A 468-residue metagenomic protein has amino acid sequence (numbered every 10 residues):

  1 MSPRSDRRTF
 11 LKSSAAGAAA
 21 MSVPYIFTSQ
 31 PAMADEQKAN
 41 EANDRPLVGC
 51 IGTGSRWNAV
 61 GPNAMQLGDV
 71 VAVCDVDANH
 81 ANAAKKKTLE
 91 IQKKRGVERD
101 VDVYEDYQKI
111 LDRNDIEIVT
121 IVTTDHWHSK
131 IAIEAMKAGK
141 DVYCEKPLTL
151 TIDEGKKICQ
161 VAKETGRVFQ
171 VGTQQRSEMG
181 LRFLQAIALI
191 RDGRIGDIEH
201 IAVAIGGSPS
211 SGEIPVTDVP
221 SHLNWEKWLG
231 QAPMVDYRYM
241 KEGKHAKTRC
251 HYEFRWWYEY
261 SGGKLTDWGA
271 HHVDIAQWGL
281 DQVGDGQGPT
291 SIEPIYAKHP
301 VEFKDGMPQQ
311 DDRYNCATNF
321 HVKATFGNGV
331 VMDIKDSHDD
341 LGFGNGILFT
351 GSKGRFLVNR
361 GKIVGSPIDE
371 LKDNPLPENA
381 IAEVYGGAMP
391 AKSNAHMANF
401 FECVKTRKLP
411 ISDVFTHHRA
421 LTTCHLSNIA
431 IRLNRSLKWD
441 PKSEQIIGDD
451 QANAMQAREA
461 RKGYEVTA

Functional and structural regions predicted by a protein language model:
M1-A18: N-terminal secretory signal peptides and thylakoid transit peptides that target proteins across membranes
G17-R95, Q170, A276: N-terminal Rossmann-like dinucleotide-binding module
K38-A39, L47, Q66-L67, C74 (+4 more regions): Glycine-enriched catalytic-core subsegment of oxygenase/oxidase enzymes
V119-T120: N-terminal Rossmann-like NAD(P) cofactor-binding module of classical short-chain dehydrogenase/reductase
D125, S129-S177, G193: Beta-strand-loop-alpha-helix segment that lines the small-molecule cofactor/substrate pocket of alpha/beta enzymes
V161-R167, R182-I198, V219: Basic phosphate/pyrophosphate-binding loop/patch that engages nucleotide-derived ligands
A202-K247, A457: Core domains of carbohydrate- and sulfate-ester-processing enzymes
E226-N328: Rossmann-like dinucleotide-binding domain that binds NAD(P)(H)
